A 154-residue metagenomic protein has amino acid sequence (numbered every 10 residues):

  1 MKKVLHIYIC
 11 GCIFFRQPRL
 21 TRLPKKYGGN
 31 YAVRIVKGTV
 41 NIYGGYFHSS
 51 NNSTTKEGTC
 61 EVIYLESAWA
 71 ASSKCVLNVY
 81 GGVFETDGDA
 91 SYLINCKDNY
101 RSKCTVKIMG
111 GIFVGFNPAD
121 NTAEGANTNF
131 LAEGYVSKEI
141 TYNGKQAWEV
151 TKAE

Functional and structural regions predicted by a protein language model:
M1-G88, N95-F116, E124-A153: Surface-exposed loop/turn motifs in large extracellular/passenger domains
